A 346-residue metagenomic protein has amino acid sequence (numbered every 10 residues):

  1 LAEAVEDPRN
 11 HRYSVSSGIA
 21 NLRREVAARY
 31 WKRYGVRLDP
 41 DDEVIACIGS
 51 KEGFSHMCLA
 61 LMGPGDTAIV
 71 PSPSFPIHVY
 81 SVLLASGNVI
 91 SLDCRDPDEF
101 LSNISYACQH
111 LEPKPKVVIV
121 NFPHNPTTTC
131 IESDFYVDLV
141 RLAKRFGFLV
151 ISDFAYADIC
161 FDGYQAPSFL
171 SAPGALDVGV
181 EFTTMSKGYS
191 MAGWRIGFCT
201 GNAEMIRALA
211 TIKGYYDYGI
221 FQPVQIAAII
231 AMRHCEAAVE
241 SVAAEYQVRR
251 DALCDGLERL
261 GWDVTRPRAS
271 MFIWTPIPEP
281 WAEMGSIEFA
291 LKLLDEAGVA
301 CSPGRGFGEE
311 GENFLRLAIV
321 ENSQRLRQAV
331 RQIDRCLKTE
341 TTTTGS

Functional and structural regions predicted by a protein language model:
L1-G49, H56, M232-H234, T339-S346: N-terminal small-domain helix-loop-helix segment of the aminotransferase-like
A60-V82: Conserved PLP-anchoring active-site segment centered on the Schiff-base-forming lysine
D66, G87, R145-L149, L176-D177: A short helix->loop->beta-strand "cap" motif at the edges of active sites that frequently abuts
A85, R145-F146, L260, A297 (+1 more regions): Helix C-cap/helix->beta junction micro-motif
I90, R95-D162: Active-site phosphate-binding strand-loop segment of PLP-dependent enzymes
Q109, A282-G285, K292-S302, G306-S346: PLP-dependent enzyme catalytic core of the Aspartate aminotransferase-like
A172-Q247, D251-L260, L337, T341: Conserved core segment of the aminotransferase class I/II
I229, A244-C254, V264-I277, G311: Conserved glycine-rich beta-strand-loop-beta hairpin in the small C-terminal domain of fold type I
